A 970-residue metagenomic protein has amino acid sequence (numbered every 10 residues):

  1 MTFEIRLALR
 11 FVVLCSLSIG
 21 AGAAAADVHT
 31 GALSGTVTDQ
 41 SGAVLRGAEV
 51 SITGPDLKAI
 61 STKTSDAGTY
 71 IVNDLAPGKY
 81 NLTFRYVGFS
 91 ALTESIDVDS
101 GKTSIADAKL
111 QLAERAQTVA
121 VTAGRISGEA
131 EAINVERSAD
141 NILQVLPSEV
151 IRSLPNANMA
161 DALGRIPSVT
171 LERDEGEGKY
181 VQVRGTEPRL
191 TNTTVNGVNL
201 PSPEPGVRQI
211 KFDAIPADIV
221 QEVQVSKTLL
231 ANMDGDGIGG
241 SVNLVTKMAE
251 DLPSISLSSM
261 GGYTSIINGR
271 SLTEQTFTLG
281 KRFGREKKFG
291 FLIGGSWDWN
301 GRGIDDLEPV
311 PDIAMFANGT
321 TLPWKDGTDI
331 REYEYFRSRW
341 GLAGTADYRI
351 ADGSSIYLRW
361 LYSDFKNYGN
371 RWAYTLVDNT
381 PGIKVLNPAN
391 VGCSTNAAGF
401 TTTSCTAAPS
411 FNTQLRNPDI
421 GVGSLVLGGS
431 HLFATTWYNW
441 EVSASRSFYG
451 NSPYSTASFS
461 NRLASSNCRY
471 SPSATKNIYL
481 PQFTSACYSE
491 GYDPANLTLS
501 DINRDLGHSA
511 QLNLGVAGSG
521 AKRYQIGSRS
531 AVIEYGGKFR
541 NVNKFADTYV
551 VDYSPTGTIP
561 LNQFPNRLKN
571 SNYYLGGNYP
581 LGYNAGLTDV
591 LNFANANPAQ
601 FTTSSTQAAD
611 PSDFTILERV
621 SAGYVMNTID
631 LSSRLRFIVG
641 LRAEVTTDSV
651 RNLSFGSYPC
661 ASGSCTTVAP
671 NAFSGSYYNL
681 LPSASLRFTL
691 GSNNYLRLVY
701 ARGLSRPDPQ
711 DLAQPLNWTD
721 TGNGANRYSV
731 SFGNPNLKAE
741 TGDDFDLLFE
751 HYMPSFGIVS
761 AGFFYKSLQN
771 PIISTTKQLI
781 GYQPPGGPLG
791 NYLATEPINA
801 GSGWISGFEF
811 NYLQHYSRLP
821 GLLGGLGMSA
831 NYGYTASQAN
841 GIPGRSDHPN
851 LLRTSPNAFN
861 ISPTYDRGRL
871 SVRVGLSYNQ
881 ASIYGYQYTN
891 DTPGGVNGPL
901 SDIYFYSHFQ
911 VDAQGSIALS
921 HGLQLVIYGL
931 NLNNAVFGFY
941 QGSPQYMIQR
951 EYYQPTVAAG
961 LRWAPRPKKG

Functional and structural regions predicted by a protein language model:
G22-S127: Periplasm-facing N-terminal accessory domains of Gram-negative outer-membrane beta-barrel systems
S90, I96-D107, Q117-Q182, P188-R189 (+3 more regions): Periplasmic N-terminal accessory/gating domains of Gram-negative outer-membrane beta-barrel systems
S104-A108, M159-A162, K179-Q182, T194 (+3 more regions): N-terminal periplasmic accessory domains that precede and gate Gram-negative outer-membrane beta-barrel machines
I166-P167, S202, V207, A214-S258 (+3 more regions): A beta-strand signature from Gram-negative outer-membrane beta-barrel systems, especially the internal plug domain
N268-P381, S394, S410, P418-G428 (+2 more regions): Transmembrane beta-barrel wall of Gram-negative outer-membrane proteins
A407-S424, A608, S612-S621, G675 (+6 more regions): Outer-membrane beta-barrel signature, preferentially recognizing the C-terminal barrel domain of Gram-negative
G557, Y878-T892, S916-G970: C-terminal beta-signal and adjacent terminal beta-strands/loops of Gram-negative outer-membrane beta-barrel proteins
F764-L768, K777-L779, Q783-Y888: Gram-negative outer-membrane beta-barrel transporters
